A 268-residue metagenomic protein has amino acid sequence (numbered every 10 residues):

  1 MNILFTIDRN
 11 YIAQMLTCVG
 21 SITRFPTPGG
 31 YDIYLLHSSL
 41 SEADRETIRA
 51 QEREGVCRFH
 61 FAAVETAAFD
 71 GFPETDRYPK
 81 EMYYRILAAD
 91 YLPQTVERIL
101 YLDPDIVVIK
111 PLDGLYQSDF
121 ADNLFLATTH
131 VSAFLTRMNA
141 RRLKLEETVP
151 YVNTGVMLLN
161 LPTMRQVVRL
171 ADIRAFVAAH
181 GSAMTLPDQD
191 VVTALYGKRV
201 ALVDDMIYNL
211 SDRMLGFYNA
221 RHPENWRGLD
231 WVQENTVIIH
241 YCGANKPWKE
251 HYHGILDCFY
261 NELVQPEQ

Functional and structural regions predicted by a protein language model:
M1, I7, L161-Q268: A glycosyltransferase accessory/donor-loop signature
M1-T17: N-proximal low-complexity "stem/linker" segments adjacent to membrane-targeting elements
N2-L4, D32-Y34, H60, A201: A structural signal for isolated positions on well-ordered beta-strands in alpha/beta enzyme cores
S21-G29: Short, acidic, metal-binding catalytic loop of nucleotide-sugar glycosyltransferases
D32-S39, A127-T128: Short internal beta-strands
S39-E46, T136: Short, charged/polar "capping" segments at the starts of alpha-helices and the immediately preceding loops
D44-E46, A50-Y91: Active-site-proximal specificity loops/subdomain of glycosyltransferases
T66-A67, E81-L135, E146-V149, V156-L159 (+1 more regions): GT-A fold catalytic core of metal-dependent nucleotide-sugar glycosyltransferases, centered on the diacidic
